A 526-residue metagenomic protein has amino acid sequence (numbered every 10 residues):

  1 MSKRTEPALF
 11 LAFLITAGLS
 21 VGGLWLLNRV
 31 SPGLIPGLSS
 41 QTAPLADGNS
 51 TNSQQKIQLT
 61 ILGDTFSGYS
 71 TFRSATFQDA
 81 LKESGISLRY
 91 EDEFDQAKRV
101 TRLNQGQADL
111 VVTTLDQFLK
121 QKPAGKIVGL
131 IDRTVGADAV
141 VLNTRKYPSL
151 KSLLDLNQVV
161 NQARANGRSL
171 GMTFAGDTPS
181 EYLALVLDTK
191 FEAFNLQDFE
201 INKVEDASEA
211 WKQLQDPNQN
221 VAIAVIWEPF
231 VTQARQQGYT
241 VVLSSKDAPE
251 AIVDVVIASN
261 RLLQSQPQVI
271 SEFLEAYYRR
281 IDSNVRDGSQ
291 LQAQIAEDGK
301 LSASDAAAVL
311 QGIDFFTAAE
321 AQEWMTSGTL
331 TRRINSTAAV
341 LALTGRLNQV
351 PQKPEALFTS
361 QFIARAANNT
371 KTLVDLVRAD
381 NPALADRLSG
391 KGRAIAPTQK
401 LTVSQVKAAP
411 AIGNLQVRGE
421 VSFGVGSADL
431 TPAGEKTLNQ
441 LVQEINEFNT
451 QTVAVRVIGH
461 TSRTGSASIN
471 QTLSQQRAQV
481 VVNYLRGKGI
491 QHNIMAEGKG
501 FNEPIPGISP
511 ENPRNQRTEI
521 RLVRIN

Functional and structural regions predicted by a protein language model:
M1-A17, L24: N-terminal Sec-pathway targeting helices
W25, N161-N195, A276-G312: Ligand-binding clefts/hinges and TM-proximal coupling segments of bilobed small-molecule sensing domains
S31-L196, N202-K203, V225-E228, E250: Short, glycine-/small- and polar/acidic-enriched structural segments that line small-molecule recognition paths
P44, Q266-V350: Secondary-structure end/capping motifs
L115, Q197-E200, A207-K300: Pocket-lining segment of extracytoplasmic ligand-binding domains
T134-K146, Y239-T240, I252-V256, N260-R261 (+1 more regions): Small-molecule pocket liners
R365-A454, I525-N526: Periplasmic peptidoglycan-binding/tethering modules of Gram-negative envelope proteins
H460-N526: Periplasmic OmpA-like peptidoglycan-binding domain that tethers envelope proteins to the cell wall
